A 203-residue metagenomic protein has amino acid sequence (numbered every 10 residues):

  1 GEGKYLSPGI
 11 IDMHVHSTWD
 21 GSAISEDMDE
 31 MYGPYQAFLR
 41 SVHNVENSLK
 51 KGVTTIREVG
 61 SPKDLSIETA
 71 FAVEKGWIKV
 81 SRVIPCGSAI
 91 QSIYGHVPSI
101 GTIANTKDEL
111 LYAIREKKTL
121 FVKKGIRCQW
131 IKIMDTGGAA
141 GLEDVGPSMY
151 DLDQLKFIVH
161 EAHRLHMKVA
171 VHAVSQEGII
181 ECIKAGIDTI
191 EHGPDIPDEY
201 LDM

Functional and structural regions predicted by a protein language model:
G1-Y5, S66-W77, K107-R127, I196-M203: Short amphipathic alpha-helices and their capping/turn segments at secondary-structure boundaries
K4-A72, I93, A185: Metal-associated gating/positioning segment near the N- to mid-region
R40-H43, D64, E68, E109-Y112 (+5 more regions): Extracytoplasmic/secreted proteins, especially bacterial periplasmic and envelope-associated proteins
R40-S66, V80-Q91, G125-G141, K168 (+1 more regions): Divalent metal-dependent hydrolysis catalytic cores, especially in the metallo-beta-lactamase
S48, K117-K123, I158, A162 (+1 more regions): Generic structural signal for hydrophobic
V73-S81, R164-H166: Short helix-capping segments at alpha-helix termini
I93, A140-M203: Active-site core of metal-dependent hydrolases
Y94-K156, D188: Active-site gating/metal-coordination segments in enzymes
